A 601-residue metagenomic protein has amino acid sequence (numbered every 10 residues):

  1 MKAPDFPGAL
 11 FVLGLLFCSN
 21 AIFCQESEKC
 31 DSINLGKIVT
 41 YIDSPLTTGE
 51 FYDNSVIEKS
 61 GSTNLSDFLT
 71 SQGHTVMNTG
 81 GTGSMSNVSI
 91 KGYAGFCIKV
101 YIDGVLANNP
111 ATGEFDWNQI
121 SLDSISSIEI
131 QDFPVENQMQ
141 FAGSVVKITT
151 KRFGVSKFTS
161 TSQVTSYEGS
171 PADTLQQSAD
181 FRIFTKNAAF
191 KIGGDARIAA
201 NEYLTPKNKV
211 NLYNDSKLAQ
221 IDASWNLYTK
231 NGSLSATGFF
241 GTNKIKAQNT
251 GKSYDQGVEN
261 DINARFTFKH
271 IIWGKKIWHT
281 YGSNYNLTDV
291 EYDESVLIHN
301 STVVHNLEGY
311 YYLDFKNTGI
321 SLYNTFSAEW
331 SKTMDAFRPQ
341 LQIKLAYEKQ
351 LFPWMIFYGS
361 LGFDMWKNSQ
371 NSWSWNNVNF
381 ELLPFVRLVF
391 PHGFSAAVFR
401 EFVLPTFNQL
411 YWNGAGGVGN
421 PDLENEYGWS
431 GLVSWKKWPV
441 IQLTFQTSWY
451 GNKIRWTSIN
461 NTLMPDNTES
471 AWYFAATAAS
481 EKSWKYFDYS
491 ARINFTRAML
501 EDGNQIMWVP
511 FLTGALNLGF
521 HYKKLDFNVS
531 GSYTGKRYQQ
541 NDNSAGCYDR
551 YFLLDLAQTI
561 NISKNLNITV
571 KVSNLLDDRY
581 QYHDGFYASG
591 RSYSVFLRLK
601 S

Functional and structural regions predicted by a protein language model:
C30-S60, N87: N-terminal periplasmic "start-of-domain" segments of outer-membrane beta-barrel proteins
S66-L106, F133, T149: Extracytoplasmic beta-strand/coil segments of soluble accessory domains associated with Gram-negative outer-membrane
V105-P134, Q177-A179: Short acidic/polar hinge/loop motifs at secondary-structure boundaries that mediate gating or recognition
I120-K157: A beta-strand signature from Gram-negative outer-membrane beta-barrel systems, especially the internal plug domain
K147, V155-E259: Periplasmic-side early beta-strands and strand-to-turn transitions of outer-membrane beta-barrels
S253-T267, I271, S372-F394, R400-W449 (+3 more regions): Outer-membrane beta-barrel signature, preferentially recognizing the C-terminal barrel domain of Gram-negative
N317, L351-I356, I441-N452, P465-Y538 (+1 more regions): Gram-negative outer-membrane beta-barrel transporters
Y533-Q540, Q558-S601: C-terminal beta-signal and adjacent terminal beta-strands/loops of Gram-negative outer-membrane beta-barrel proteins
